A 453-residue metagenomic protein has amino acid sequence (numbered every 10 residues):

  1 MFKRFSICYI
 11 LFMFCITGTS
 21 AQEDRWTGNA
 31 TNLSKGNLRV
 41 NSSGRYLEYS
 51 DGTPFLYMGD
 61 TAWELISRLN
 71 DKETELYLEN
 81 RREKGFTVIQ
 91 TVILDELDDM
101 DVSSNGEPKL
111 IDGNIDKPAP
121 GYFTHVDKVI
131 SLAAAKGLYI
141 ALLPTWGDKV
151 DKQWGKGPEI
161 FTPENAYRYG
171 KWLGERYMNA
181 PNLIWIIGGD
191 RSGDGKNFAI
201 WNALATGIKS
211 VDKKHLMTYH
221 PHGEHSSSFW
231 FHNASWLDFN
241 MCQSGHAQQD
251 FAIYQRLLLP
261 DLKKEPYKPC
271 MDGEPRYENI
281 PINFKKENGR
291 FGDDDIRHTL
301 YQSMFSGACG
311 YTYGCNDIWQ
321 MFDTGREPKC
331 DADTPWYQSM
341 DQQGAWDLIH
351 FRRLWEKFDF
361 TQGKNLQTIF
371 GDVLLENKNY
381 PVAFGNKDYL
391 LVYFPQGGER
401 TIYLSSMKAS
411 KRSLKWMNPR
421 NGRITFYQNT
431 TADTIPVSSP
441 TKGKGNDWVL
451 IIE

Functional and structural regions predicted by a protein language model:
M1-E23: Bacterial Sec-dependent N-terminal signal peptides
R25-F251: Active-site mouth of glycoside hydrolases
R25-W26, A30, T53, P269 (+3 more regions): Aromatic- and carboxylate-lined catalytic core of secreted/periplasmic carbohydrate-active enzymes
G59-E64, M407-K408, T431-T434: A short, sequence-level motif marking secondary-structure junctions
K84-G85, K136, N179-A180, W236 (+4 more regions): Structured helix-beta-strand junction loops
G113, K378, A432-V437: Short, solvent-exposed S/T- and G/P-enriched segments that are highly enriched in secreted/extracellular and lumenal
N182, G188-M321, P328-Q338: Extracellular glycoside hydrolase catalytic/binding regions
